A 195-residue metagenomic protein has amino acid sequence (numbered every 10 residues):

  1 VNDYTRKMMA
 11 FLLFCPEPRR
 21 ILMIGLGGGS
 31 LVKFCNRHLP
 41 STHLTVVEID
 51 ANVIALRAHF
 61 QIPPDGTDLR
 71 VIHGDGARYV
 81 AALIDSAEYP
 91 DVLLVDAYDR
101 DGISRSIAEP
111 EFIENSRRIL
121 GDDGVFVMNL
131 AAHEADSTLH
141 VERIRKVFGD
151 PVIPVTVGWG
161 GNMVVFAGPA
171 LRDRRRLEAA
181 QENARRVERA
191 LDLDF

Functional and structural regions predicted by a protein language model:
N2-D123, G160: The AdoMet/dcAdoMet-binding core of the Class I SAM-like
N2-R6, L12, G161-F195: SAM/dcSAM-binding transferase cores
V32, V141, A184: Generic structural marker for isolated residues within well-ordered, non-membrane alpha-helices of soluble domains
S41-H43, G66-D68, D123, G149-P151 (+1 more regions): A generic structural signal for alpha->beta connector loops
D50, D65-H73, V125, R145 (+1 more regions): Short secondary-structure transition/capping segments
G74-L83, D101-R105, E109, F148-D150 (+1 more regions): A short, terminal or domain-edge coil/loop segment
S104, P110-R174: C-terminal substrate-binding/active-site "lid" region of AdoMet-derived donor-dependent transferases
